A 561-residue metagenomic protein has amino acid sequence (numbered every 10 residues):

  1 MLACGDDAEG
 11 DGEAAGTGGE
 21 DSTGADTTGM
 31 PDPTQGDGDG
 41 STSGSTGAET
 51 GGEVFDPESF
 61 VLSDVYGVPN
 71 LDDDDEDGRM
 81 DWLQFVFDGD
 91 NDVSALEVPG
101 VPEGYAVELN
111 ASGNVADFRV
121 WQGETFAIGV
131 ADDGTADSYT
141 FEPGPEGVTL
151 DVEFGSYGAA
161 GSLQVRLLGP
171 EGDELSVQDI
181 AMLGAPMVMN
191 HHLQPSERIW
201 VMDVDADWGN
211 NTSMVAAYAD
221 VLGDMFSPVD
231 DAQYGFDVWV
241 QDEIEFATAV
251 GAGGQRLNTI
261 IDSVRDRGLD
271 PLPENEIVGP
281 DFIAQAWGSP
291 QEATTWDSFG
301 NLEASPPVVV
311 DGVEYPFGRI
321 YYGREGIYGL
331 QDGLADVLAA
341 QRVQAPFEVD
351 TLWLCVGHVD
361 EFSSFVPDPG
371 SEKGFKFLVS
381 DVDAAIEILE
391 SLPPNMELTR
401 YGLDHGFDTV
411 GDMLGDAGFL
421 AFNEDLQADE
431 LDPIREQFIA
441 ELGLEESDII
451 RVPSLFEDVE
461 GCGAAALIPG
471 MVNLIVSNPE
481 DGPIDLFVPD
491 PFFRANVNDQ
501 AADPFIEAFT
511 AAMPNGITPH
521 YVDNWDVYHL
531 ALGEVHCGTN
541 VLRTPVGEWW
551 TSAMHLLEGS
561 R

Functional and structural regions predicted by a protein language model:
L2-E53: Ser/Thr-rich, Pro/Gly/Ala-heavy low-complexity intrinsically disordered linkers and tails of secreted extracellular
G47-R561: Histidine/cysteine-enriched polar flanking segments
